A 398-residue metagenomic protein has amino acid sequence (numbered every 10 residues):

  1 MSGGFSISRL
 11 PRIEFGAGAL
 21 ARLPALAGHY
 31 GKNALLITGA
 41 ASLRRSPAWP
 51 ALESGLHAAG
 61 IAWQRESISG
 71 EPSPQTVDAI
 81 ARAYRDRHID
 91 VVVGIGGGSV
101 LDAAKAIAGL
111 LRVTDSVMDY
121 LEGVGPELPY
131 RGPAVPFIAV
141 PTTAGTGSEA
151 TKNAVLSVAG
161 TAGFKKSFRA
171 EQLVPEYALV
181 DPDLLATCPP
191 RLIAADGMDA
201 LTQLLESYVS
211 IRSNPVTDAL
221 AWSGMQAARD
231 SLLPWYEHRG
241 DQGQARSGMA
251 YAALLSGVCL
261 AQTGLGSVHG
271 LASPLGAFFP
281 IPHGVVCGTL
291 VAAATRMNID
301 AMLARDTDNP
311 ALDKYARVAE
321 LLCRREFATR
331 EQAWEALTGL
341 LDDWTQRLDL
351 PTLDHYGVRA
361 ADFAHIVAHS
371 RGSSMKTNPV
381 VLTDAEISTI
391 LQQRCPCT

Functional and structural regions predicted by a protein language model:
M1-V91: ATP/NTP phosphate-donor binding region
Q75-D183: Glycine/threonine-rich beta-strand-loop-alpha-helix active-site module that forms ligand/phosphate-binding
G145, L254-C287, G372-T377: Glycine-rich phosphate/pyrophosphate-binding beta-alpha loops
N153-T263: Carboxylate- and glycine-rich phosphate/diphosphate-binding segment that chelates Mg2+/Mn2+
I211-L220, W235-G248, Q262-V268, D306-N309 (+4 more regions): Flexible, glycine/charged-enriched surface loops at secondary-structure junctions
F278-I281, V285-D362: Gly/Pro-rich interdomain helix-loop hinge
R359-T398: Short, amphipathic C-terminal "tail helix"
